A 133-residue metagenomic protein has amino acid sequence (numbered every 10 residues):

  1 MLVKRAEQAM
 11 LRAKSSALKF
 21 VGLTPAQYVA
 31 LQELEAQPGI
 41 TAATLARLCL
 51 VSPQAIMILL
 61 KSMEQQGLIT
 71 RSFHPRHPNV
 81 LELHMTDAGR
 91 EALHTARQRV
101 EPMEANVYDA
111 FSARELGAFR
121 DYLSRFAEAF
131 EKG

Functional and structural regions predicted by a protein language model:
M1, V21, Y28-V29, R114-G117: Short, solvent-exposed positions on alpha-helices
V3, L31-L34, L123: Hydrophobic structural patches
Q8-A55, Q66: N-terminal helix-turn-helix DNA-binding core of bacterial DNA-binding proteins
L11, K61-S124: Charged, amphipathic alpha-helical coiled-coil/dimerization segments
E128-G133: Generic C-terminal helix-cap and adjacent flexible tail
